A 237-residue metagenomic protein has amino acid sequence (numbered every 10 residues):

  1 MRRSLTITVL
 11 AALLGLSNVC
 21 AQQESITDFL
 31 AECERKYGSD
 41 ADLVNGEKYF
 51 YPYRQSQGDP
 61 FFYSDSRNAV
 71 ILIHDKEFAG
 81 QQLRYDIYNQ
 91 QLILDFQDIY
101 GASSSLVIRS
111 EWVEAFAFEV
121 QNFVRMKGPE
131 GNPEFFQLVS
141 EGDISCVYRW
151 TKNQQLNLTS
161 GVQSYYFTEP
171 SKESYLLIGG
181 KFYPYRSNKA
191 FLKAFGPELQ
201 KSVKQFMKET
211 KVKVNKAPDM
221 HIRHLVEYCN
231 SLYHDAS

Functional and structural regions predicted by a protein language model:
M1-S25, L225, S237: Bacterial Sec-dependent N-terminal signal peptides
R2-R3, C20-E77: General N-terminal leader/first-domain-start detector
S4-I7, L13, R67, W112 (+2 more regions): A residue-level detector for conformationally permissive "hinge/kink" positions
P60-A190: Aromatic-patch recognition
S160-A236: Mixed-charge (acidic/basic) macromolecular-recognition segments
